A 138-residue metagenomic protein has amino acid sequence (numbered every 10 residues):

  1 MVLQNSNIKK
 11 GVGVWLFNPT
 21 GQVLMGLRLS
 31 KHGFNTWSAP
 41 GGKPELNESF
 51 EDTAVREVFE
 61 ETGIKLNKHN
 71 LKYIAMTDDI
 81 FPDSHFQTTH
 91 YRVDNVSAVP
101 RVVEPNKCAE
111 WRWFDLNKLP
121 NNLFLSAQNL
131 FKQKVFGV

Functional and structural regions predicted by a protein language model:
M1-V23, K43, M76, R92: Conserved N-terminal beta-strand and adjoining loop/helix that marks the start of the Nudix/MutT-like hydrolase domain
S6, K31, D79-D83, P105-N106: A short beta-turn/loop motif at secondary-structure boundaries
K9-G11, A39, F86-T88: Short connector loops at helix/strand junctions that flank enzyme active sites, especially segments positioning acidic
N18, A75-P100, R112, L130 (+1 more regions): Active-site-adjacent beta-strand/loop module that shapes the phosphate/pyrophosphate-binding cleft
N18, Q22-E60: Conserved Nudix-box catalytic region and its N-terminal flanking loop in Nudix hydrolases and closely related
H32-T36, P105-V138: Nudix hydrolase/Nudix homology domain
K65-A75: A short coil-to-beta-strand element that immediately follows conserved catalytic motifs
